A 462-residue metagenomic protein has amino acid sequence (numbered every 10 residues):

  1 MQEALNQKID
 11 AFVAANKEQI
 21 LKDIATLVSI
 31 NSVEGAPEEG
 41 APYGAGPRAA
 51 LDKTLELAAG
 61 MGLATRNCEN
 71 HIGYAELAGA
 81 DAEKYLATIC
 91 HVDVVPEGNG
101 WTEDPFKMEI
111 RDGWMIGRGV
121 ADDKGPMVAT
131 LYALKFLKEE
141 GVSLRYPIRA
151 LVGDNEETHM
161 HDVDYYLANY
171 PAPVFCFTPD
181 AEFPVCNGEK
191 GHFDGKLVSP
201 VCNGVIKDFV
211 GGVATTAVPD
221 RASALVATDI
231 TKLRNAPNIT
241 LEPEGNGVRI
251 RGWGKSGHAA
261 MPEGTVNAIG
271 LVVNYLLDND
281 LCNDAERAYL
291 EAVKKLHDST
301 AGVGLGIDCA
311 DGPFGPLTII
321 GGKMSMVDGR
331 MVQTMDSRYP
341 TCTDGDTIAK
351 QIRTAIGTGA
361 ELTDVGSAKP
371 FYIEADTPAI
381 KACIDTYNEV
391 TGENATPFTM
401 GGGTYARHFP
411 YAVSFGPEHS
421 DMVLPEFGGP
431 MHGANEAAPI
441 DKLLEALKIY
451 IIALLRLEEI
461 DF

Functional and structural regions predicted by a protein language model:
Q2-R118, V142-L144: Acidic/His- and Gly-rich active-site-bordering loop/insert found across diverse amide/peptide-bond hydrolases
F12, D385-T386, V390-I460: Zn-dependent metallopeptidase/amidohydrolase metal-coordination segment
E83-V152, T158, Y170-P171, G428-K442: Active-site metal-coordination/substrate-binding segment of hydrolases, especially metallo-dependent peptidases
V92-V94, I148-H159, P179-P184, V213 (+1 more regions): Acidic, glycine-rich active-site loops and adjacent beta-strand->loop/helix elements that engage anionic groups
V95-I110, H192-F193, V198-S199, E242-G252 (+2 more regions): Acidic-glycine-rich active-site phosphate/pyrophosphate-binding loop
G125-F136, G270-N274, E445-I452: Short amphipathic alpha-helical face segments that pack within enzyme cores and frequently flank/anchor catalytic
E157, D164-T341: Midchain, well-structured core segments that form catalytic/ion-binding scaffolds
M326, M331-G402: Substrate-recognition/cap regions that form aromatic- and gly/pro-loop-enriched pockets for small-molecule ligands
